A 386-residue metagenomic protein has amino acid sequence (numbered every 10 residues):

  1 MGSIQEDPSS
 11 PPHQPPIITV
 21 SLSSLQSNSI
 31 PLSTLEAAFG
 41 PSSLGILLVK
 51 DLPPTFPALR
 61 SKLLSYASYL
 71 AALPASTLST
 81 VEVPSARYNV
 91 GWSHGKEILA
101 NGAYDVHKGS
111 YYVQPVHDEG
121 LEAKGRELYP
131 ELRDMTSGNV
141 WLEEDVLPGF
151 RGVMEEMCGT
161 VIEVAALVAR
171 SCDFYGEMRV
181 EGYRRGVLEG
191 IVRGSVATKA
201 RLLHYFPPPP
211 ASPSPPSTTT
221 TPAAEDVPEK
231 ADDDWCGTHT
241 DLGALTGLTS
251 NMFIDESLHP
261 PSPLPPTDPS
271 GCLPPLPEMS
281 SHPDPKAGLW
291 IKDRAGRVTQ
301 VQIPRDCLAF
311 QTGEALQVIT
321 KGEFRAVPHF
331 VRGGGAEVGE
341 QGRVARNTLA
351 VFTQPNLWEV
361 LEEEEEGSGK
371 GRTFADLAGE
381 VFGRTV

Functional and structural regions predicted by a protein language model:
G2-V386: Peripheral, non-catalytic segments flanking oxidoreductase cores
